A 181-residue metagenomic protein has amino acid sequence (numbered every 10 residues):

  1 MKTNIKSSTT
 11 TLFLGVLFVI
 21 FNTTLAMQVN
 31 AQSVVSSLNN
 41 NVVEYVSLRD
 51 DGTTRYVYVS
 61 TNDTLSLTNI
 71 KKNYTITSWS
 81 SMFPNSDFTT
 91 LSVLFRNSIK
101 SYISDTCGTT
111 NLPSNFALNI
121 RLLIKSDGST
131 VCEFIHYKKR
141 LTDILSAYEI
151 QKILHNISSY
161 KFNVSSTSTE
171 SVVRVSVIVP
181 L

Functional and structural regions predicted by a protein language model:
M1-L38: Bacterial Sec-dependent N-terminal signal peptides
V29-L181: Charge-biased low-complexity segments
